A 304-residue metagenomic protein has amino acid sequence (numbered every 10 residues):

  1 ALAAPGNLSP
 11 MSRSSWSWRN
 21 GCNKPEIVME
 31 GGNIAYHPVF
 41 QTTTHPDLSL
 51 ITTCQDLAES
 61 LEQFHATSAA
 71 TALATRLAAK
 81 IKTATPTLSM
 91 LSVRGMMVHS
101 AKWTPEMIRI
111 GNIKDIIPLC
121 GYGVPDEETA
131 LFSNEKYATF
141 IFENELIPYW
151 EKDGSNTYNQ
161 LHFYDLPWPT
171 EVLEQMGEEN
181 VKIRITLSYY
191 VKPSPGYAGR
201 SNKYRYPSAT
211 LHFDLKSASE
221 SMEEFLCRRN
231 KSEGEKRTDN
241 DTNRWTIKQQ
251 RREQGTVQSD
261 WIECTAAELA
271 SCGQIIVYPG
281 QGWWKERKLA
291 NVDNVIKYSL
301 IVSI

Functional and structural regions predicted by a protein language model:
A1-A72: Catalytic-core environment of secreted peptidases
G31-A35, W103, V191-P193: Short loop/turn segments at secondary-structure transitions that flank enzyme active sites
A70-A84: Short, small-residue alpha-helix embedded
T85-R109: An often Trp-containing, charged/polar helix-loop segment at the C-terminal end of enzyme catalytic cores
I116-H212: Secreted peptidase-domain scaffold signal
N180-E224, Q281-I304: Exposed low-complexity, polar/acidic, P/S/T/G-rich flexible segments that act as propeptides, protease-susceptible
I183, D260-E286: Noncatalytic modules at the cell exterior or secretory-pathway interfaces, chiefly beta-strand-rich lectin/adhesion
S217-I262: Low-complexity, serine/threonine/proline-enriched polar segments
